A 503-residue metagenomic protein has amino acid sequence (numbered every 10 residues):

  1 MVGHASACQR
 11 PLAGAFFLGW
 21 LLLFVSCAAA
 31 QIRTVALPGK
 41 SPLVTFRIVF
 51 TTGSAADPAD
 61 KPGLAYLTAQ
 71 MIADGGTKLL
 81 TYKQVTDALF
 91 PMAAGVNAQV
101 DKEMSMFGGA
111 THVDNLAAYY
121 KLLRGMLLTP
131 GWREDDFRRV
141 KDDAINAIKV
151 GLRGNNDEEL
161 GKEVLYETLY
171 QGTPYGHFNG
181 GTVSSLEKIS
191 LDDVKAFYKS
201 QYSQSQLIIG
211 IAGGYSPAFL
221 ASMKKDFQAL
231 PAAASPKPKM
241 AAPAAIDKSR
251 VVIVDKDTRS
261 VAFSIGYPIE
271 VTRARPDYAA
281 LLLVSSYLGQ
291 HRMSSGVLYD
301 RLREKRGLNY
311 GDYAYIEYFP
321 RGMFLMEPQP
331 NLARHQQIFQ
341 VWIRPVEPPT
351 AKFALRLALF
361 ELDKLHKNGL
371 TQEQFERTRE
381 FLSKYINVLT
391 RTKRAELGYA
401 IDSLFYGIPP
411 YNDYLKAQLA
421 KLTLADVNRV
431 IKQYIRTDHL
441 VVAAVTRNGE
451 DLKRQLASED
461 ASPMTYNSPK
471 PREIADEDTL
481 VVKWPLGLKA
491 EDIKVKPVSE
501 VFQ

Functional and structural regions predicted by a protein language model:
V2-S6, R10, L37: Intrinsic, low-complexity polybasic segments
A13, R47, L67, V85-F197 (+3 more regions): Acidic/histidine-enriched segments that form metal/cofactor-coordinating and catalytic pocket/exosite environments
R47-A110, G176-G180, R292-R321: M16/MPP (pitrilysin/insulinase) zinc-metallopeptidase core fold and M16-derived inactive scaffolds
T77, Y166-L207, S235-P243, V271 (+3 more regions): Histidine-acidic residue clusters that define the catalytic metal-binding segment of zinc metallopeptidase domains
F137, V150, K162-E163, L191-D226 (+2 more regions): Non-catalytic, conformational "gating/processing" segments within enzyme and secreted inhibitor domains
D143-V164, D247-S249, I253-S260, K305-N309 (+5 more regions): Short acidic/His-enriched helical or mixed secondary-structure segments at domain edges of catalytic enzymes and some
Q171, I208-V271, Q290, T446-E450 (+1 more regions): An aromatic/glycine/proline-enriched structural segment found at the starts of mature extracellular/organellar domains
S264-G266, Q290-R344, K393: A structural supersecondary motif
